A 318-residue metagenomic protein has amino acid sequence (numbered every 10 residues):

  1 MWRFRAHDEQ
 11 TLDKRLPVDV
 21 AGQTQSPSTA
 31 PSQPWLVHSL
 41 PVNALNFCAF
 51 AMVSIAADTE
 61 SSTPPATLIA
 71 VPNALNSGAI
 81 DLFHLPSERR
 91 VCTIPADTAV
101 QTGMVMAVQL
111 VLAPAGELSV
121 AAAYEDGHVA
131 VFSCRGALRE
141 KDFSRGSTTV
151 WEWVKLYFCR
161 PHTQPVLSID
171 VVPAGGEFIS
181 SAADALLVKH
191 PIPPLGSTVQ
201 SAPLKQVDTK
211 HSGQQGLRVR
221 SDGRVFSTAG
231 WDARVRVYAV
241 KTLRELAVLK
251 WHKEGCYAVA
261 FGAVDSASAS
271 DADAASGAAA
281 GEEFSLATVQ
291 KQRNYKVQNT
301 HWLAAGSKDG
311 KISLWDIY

Functional and structural regions predicted by a protein language model:
M1-A6, I80-F83, V129-C134, L187-P193 (+3 more regions): WD40-repeat beta-propellers
R3-P27, L85-R90, S133-T148, P191-T198 (+2 more regions): Short loop/turn segments immediately following beta-strands, especially the blade-tip and inter-blade linker loops
A6-A66: Asp-box/WD-like beta-propeller blade repeats and closely related beta-sheet repeat scaffolds
D13-L16, H38-P41, I94-T98, L156-R160 (+2 more regions): Short C-terminal beta-strands that terminate individual repeats in beta-propeller domains, predominantly WD40 blades
A44-T59, V100-A113, T163-V171, Q206-V219 (+1 more regions): Canonical WD40 repeat/beta-propeller blade segments in eukaryotic WD-repeat proteins
A57-V71, A115-A121, G175-I179, G216 (+6 more regions): Structural hallmark of WD40 beta-propellers
P72-N76, A122-D126, S180-A185, P191 (+4 more regions): Conserved strand-to-loop turn within each blade of WD40 beta-propeller repeats
A260-A263, V297-Y318: Blade-level signature of beta-propeller repeat domains, shared across WD40, Kelch, NHL, RCC1 and BNR/Asp-box propellers
